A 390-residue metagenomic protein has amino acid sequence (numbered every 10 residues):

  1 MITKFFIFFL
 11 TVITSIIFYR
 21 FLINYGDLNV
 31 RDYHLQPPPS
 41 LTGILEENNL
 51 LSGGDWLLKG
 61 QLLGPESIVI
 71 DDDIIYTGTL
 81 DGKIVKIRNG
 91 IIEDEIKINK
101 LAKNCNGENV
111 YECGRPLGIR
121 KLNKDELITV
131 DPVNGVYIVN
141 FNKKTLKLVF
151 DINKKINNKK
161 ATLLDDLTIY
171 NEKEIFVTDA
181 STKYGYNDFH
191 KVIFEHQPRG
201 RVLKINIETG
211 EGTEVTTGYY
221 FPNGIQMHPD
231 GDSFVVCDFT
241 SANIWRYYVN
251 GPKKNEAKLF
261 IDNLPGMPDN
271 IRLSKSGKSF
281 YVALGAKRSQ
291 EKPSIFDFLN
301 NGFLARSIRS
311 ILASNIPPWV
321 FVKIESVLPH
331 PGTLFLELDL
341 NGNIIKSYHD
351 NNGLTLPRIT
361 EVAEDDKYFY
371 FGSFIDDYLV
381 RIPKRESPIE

Functional and structural regions predicted by a protein language model:
Y19-G54, H196-Q197, G332-N341: Blade/loop signatures of beta-propeller domains
L28-Y33, V177-Q197, G285-H330, R381: Short, conserved, GDST-rich strand-edge loop motifs in beta-rich repeat architectures
W56-Q61, I96-N99, G107-E112, V149-K159 (+3 more regions): Surface loop/turn motifs at the tips and blade-to-blade linkers of beta-strand repeat domains
Q61, I75-D81, E112, K121-L122 (+8 more regions): Conserved beta-strand positions in repeat-built beta-propeller and related beta-rich domains
I70-D72, K121-K124, I169-E172, P229-G231 (+2 more regions): Residue-level detector of Asp-centered blade-edge/turn motifs that repeat once per structural unit in beta-propeller
I87-I91, N140-K144, N206-G210, Y248-K253 (+2 more regions): Short loop/turn segments that connect beta-strands within beta-propeller blades
N104-N106, V110-G114, E126, V130-I193 (+1 more regions): Asp-box/WD-like beta-propeller blade repeats and closely related beta-sheet repeat scaffolds
